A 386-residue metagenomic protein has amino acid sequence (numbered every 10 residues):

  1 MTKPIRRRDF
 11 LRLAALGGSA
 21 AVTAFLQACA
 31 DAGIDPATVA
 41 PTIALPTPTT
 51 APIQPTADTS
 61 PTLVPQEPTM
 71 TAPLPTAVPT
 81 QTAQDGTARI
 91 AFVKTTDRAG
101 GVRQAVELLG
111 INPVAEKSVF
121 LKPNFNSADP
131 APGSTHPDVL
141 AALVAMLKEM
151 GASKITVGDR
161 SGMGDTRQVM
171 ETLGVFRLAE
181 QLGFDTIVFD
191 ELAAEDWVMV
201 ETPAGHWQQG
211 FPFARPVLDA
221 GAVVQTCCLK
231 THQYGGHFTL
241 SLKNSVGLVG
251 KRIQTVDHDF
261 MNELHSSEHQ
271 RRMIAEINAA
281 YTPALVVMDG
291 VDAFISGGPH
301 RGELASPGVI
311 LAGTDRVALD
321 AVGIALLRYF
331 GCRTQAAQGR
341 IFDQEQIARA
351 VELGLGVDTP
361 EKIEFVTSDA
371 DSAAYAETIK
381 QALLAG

Functional and structural regions predicted by a protein language model:
T2-I5, D9-F25, C29-V39, I43 (+2 more regions): N-terminal and secondary-structure boundary signal
